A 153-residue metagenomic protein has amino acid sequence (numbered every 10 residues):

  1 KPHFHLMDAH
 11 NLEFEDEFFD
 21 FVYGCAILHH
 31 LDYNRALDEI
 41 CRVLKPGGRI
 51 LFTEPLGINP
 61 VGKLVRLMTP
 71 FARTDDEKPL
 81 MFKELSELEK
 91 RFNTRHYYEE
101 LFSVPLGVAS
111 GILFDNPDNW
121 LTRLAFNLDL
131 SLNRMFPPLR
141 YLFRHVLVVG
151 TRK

Functional and structural regions predicted by a protein language model:
K1-E15: Conserved SAM-binding strand-loop segment of SAM-dependent methyltransferases
Y23: A conserved beta-strand element that flanks and buttresses the S-adenosyl-L-methionine
A26-H30: A short His-aromatic
R35-R49: A short glycine-rich, Lys/Arg-flanked "PGG" loop and its adjoining helix->strand segment in the class I
R49-D76: Conserved class I S-adenosyl-L-methionine
E77-Y98: Short alpha-helix
Y98-K153: A C-terminal cap/extension of S-adenosyl-L-methionine-dependent methyltransferases that defines the acceptor-substrate
